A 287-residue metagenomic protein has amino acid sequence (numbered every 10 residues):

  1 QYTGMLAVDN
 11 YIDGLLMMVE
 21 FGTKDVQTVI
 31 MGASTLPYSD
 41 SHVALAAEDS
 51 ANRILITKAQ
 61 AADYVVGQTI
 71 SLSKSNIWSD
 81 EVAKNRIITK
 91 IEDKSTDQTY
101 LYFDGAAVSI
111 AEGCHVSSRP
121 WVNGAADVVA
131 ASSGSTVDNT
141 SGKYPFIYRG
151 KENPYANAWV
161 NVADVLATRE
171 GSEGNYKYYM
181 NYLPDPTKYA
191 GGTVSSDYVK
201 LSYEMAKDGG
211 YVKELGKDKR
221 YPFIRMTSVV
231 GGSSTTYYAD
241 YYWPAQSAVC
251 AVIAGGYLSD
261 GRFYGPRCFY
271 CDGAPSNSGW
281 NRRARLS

Functional and structural regions predicted by a protein language model:
Q1-P154: Short aromatic-cysteine micro-motif
V8-Y11, L15, Y38, L101 (+2 more regions): C-terminal, surface-exposed recognition/capping segments
D25-T28, G174-N175, A274-S276: Short, surface-exposed linear patches
S79, A167-T168: Flexible, glycine-rich phosphate/dinucleotide-binding loops and adjacent beta-alpha linkers at cofactor/substrate
A83, D97, E173-N175, P186 (+1 more regions): Intrinsic-disorder/low-complexity loop/linker signature
T96-G105, G174-Y179, F263-G265: Short, well-ordered strand-loop elements centered on a beta-strand within folded domains, enriched for acidic residues
G113, S117, K177-N181, S196 (+1 more regions): Serine endopeptidase catalytic core focused on the charge-relay Asp
T168-P184: A short, polar/charged loop-to-alpha-helix boundary motif
